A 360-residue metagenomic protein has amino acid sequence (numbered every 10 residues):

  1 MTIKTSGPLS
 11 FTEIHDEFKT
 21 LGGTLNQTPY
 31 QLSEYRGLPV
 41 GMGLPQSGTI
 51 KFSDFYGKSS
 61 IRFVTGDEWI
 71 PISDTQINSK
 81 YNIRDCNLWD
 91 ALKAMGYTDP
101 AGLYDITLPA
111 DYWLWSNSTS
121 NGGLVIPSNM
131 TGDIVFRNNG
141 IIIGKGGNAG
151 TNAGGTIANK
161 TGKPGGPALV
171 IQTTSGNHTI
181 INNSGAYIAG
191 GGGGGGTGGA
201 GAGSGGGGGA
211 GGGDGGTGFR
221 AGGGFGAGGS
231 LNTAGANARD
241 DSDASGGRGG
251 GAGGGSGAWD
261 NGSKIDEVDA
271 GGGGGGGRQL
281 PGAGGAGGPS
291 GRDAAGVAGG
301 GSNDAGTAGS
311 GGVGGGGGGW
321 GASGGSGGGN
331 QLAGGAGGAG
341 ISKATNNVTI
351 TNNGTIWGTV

Functional and structural regions predicted by a protein language model:
T2-V360: Glycine-centric low-complexity repeats
